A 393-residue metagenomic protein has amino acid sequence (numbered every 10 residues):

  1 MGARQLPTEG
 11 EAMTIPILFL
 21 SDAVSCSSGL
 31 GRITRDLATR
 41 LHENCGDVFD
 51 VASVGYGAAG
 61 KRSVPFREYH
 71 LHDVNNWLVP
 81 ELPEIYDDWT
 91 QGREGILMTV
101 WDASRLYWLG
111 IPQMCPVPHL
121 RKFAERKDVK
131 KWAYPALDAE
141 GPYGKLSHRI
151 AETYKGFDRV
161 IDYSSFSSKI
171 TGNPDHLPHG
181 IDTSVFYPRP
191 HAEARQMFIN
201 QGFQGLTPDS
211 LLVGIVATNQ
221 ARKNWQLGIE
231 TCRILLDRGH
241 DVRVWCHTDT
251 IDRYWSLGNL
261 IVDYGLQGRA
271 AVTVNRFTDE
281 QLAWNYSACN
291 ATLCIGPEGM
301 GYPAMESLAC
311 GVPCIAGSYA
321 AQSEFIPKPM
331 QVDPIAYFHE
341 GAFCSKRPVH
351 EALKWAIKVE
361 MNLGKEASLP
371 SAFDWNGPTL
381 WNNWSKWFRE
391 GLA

Functional and structural regions predicted by a protein language model:
G55-A59, R243-L257: Glycosyltransferase donor-sugar binding loop
F166, G180: Carbohydrate-associated surface elements
Y187-G205: A short helix/loop element that forms part of the nucleotide-sugar donor recognition site in Leloir-type
G205-K223, I229-C232, W245: Conserved donor-binding/catalytic core segment of Leloir-type glycosyltransferases
W255-R276: Nucleotide-activated donor-binding/catalytic signature segment of Leloir-type glycosyltransferases, i.e., the conserved
W284-G299, V312: Acidic donor-binding loop of glycosyltransferase active sites
S323-V359: Change "using UDP/GDP/dTDP sugars" to "using nucleotide sugars
R347-P348, G364-E390: A charged, aromatic-enriched C-terminal amphipathic alpha-helix characteristic of glycosyltransferases across folds
